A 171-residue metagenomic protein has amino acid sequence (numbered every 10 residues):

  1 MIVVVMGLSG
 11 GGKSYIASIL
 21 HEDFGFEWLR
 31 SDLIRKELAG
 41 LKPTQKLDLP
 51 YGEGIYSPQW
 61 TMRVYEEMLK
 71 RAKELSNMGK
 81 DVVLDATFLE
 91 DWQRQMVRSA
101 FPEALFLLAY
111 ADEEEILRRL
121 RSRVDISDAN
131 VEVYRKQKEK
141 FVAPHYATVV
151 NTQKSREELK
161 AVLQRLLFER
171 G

Functional and structural regions predicted by a protein language model:
V5: Hydrophobic anchor at the beta1->P-loop junction of P-loop NTPases
S9: The conserved Walker
S14: Walker A/P-loop
S18, E22-M78: Conserved substrate/cofactor phosphate-moiety recognition/catalytic segment in nucleotide-dependent phosphotransferases
L33-K36, F88-L89, Y110-L117, S155-R156: Conserved nucleotide-binding/hydrolysis micro-motifs of P-loop NTPases
L47-I55, P102-P144: A glycine- and Lys/Arg-enriched "phosphate-lid" helix/loop adjacent to the NTP-binding pocket of small-molecule kinases
M78-V82, L105: Loop/turn-to-beta-strand initiation segments
V124-Q164, E169-G171: Small-molecule kinase domains that catalyze NTP-dependent phosphoryl transfer to phosphate-bearing small molecules
